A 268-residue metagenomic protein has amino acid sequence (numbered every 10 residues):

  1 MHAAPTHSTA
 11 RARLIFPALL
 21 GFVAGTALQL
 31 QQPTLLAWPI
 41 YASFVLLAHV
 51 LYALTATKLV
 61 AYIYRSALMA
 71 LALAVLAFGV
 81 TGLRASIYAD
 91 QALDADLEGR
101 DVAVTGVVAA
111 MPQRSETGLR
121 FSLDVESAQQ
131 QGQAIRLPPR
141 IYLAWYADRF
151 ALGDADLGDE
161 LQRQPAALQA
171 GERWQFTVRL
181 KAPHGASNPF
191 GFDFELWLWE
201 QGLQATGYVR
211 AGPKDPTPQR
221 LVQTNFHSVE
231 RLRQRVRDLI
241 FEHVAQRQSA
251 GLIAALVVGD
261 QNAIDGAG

Functional and structural regions predicted by a protein language model:
H2-T9, M69-G268: Membrane-interface helix/helix-cap signal primarily in integral membrane proteins
A10-A56: Membrane-embedded alpha-helical segments of integral membrane proteins
P17, G21, F44, S66-V75 (+1 more regions): Small-residue packing motifs within transmembrane alpha-helices
A18, A37, V45-A48, V60 (+4 more regions): A general marker of short, structured functional hotspots
T55-Y64: Membrane-interface helix-boundary motifs at transmembrane edges
